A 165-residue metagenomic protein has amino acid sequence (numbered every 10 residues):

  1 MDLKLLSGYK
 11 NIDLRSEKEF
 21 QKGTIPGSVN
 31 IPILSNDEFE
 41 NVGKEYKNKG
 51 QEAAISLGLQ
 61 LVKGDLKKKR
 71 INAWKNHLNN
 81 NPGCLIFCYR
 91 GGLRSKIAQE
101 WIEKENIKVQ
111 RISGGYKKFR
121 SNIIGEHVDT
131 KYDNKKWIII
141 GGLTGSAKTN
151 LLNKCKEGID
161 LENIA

Functional and structural regions predicted by a protein language model:
L5-L78: Positively charged, proline/Ser/Thr-rich regional signature most characteristic of the Rhodanese/CDC25-like
K10-I12, V29-I31, L85, Q110 (+2 more regions): Hydrophobic/aromatic beta-strand patches that form the interior of the parallel beta-sheet core in alpha/beta enzyme
T24-G27, E105, K154-C155: Short, structured coil segments at secondary-structure junctions
L57-S113: Catalytic cysteine-centered active loop of the rhodanese-like fold, especially the PTP/DSP P-loop
L78, H127-K135: Phosphate-binding P-loop
K108-I124: Long, charge-dense
I112-G115, G158-A165: Short beta-strand-centered segment that lines the nucleotide-binding/catalytic pocket of NTP-utilizing
K136-E157: Glycine-rich phosphate-binding P-loop
